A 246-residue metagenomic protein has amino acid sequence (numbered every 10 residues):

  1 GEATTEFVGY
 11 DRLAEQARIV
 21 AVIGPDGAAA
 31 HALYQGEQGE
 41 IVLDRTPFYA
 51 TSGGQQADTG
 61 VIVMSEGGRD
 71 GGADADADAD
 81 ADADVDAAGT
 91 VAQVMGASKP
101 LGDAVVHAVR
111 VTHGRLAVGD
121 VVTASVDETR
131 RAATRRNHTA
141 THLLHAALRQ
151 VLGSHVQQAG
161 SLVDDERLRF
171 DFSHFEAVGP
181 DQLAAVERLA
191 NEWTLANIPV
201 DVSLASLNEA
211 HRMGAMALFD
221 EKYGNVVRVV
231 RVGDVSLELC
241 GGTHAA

Functional and structural regions predicted by a protein language model:
G1-A246: A glycine- and charged-residue-rich anion-binding loop/surface
